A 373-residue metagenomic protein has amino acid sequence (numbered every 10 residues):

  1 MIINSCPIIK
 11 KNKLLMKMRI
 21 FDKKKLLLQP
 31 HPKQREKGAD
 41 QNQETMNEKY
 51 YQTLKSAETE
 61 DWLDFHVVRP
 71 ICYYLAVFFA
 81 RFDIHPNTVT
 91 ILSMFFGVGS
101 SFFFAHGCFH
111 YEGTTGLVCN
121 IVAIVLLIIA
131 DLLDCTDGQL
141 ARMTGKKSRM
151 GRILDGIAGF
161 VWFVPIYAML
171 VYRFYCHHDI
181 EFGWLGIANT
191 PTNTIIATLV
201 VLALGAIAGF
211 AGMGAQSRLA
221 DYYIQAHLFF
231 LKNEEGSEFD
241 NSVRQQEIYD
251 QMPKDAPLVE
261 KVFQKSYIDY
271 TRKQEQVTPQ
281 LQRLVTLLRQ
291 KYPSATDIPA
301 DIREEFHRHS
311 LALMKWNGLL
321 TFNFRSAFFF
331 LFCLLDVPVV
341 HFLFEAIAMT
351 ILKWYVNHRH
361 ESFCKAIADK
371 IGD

Functional and structural regions predicted by a protein language model:
I20-L26, A39-I71, Q225-D373: C-terminal membrane-associated helical module and adjoining short loops/tails
L75, F96-S101, P165-I166, F324-F332: Hydrophobic, membrane-inserted alpha-helices
P86-I91, D155-F163, M314-F322: Select subsegments of transmembrane alpha-helices in polytopic membrane proteins, especially boundary-proximal
P86-M150, F163-Y167, T198-A211: Membrane-embedded alpha-helical segments that form the functional core of polytopic membrane enzymes, especially those
S101-A105, I166, L170-R173, C333 (+2 more regions): Structural signal for membrane-spanning alpha-helices in multi-pass inner-membrane proteins, emphasizing helix cores
I128-C135, F210-H227, T350-S362: Transmembrane alpha-helical segments that form the membrane-embedded catalytic/substrate-channel core of multi-pass
V171, W184-H227: Alpha-helical transmembrane segments
